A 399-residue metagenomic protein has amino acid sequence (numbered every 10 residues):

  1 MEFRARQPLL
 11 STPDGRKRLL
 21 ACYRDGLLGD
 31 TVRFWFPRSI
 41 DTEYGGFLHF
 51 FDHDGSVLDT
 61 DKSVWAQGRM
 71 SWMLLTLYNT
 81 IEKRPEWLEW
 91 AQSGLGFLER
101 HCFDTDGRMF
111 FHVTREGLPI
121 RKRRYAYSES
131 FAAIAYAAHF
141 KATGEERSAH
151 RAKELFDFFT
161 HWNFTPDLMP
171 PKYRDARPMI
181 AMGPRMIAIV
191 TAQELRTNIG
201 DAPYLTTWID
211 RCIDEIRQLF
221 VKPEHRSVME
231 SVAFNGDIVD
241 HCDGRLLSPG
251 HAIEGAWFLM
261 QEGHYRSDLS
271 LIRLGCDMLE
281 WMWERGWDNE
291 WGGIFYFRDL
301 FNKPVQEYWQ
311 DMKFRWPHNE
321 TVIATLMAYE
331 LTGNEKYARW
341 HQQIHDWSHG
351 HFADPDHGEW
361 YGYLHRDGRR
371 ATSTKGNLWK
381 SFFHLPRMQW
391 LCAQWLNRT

Functional and structural regions predicted by a protein language model:
M1-T399: Glycan-recognition and catalytic cores of secretory/periplasmic carbohydrate-active enzymes
